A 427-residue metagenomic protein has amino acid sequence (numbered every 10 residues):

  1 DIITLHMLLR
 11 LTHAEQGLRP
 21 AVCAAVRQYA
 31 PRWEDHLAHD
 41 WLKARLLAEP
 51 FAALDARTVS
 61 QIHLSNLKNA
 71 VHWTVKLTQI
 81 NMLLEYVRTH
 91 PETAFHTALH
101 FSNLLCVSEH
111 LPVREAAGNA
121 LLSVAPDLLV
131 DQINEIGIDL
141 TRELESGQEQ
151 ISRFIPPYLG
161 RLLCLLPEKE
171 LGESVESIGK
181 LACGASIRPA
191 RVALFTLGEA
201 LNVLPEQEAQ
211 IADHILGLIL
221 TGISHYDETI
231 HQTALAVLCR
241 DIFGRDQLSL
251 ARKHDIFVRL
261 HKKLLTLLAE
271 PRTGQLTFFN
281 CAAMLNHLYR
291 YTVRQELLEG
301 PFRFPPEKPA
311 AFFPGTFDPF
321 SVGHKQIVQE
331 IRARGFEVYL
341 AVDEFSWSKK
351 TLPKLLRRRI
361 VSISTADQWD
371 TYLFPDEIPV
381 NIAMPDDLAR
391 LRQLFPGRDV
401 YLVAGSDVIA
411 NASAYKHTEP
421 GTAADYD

Functional and structural regions predicted by a protein language model:
D1-L5, R19-V26, L54-Q61, P91-L99 (+3 more regions): Core helices of alpha-solenoid repeat scaffolds
D1-T4, V22, A38-K43, K76-Q79 (+6 more regions): Conserved hydrophobic register position within alpha-solenoid helical repeats
L5, L9, L77, N81-L84 (+12 more regions): Amphipathic, non-transmembrane alpha-helical secondary structure
L8-T12, R27-E34, Q61-V71, L99-E109 (+4 more regions): HEAT/HEAT-like alpha-solenoid repeats
R10-E15, A25-H36, R45, E49-L54 (+5 more regions): Residue-level signature of the C-terminal ends
Q16-G17, D35, W73-L77, H110-E115 (+3 more regions): Alpha-helix N-cap/helix-start positions at coil->helix boundaries
H90-P91, F95, F101, L105-C106 (+4 more regions): Extended amphipathic alpha-helical coiled-coil/heptad-repeat regions
P156, G160, K180, G184 (+1 more regions): Nucleotidyltransferase catalytic core that binds NTPs
